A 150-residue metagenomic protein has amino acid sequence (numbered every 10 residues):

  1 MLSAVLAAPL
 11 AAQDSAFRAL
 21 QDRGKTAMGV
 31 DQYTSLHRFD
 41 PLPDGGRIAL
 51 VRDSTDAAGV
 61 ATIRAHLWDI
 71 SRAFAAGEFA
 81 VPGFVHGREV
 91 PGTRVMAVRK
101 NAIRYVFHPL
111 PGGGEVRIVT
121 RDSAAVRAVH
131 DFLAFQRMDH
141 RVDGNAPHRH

Functional and structural regions predicted by a protein language model:
M1-A7: Bacterial N-terminal signal peptides
A12-H150: Intrinsically disordered, low-complexity terminal tails/loops enriched in metal-binding residues
